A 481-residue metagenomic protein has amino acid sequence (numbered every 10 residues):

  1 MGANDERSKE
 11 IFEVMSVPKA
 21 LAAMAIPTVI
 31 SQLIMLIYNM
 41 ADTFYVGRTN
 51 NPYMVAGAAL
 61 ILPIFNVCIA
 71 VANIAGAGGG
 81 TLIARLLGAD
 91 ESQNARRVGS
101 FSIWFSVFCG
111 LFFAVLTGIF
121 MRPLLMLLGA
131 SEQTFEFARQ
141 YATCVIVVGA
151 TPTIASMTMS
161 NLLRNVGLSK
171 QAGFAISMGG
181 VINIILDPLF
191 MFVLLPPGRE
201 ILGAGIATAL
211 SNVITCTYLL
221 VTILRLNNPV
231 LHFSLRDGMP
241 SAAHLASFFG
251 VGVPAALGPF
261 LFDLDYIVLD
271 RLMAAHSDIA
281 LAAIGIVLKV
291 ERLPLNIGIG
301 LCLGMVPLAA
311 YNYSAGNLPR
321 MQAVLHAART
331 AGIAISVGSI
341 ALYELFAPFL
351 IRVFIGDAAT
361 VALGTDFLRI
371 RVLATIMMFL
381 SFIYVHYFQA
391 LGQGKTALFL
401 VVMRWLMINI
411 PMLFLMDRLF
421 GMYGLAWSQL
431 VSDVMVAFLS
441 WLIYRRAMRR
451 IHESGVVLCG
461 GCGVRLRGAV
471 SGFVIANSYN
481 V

Functional and structural regions predicted by a protein language model:
M1-A25, I83-G149, P196-V253, A309-A374 (+1 more regions): Short alpha-helical transmembrane segments in multi-pass integral membrane proteins
E13-F44, R48-T49, P63-G78, L82 (+5 more regions): N-terminal transmembrane alpha-helices
A23-D42, C144, G179, S211-T215 (+4 more regions): Transmembrane helical elements of multi-pass membrane transporters/channels
I37-V55, L125-E132, L189-R199, F260-L293 (+3 more regions): Helix-terminus/linker motif at the lipid-water interface of multi-pass membrane proteins
V46-N66, E132-R139, I201-G203, A243-V251 (+6 more regions): Interfacial/gating helices of multi-pass transporter permease domains
V55-V115, T153-G167, Q171-A172, A283-A341 (+3 more regions): Small-residue-rich hydrophobic transmembrane alpha-helices
V67-A70, A114, N183-P188, C216-L220 (+4 more regions): Hydrophobic transmembrane alpha-helices of multi-pass small-molecule transporters
G76, V145-R164, A172-G180, A204-L219 (+5 more regions): Short runs within selected transmembrane alpha-helices of multi-pass transporters and secretion channels
